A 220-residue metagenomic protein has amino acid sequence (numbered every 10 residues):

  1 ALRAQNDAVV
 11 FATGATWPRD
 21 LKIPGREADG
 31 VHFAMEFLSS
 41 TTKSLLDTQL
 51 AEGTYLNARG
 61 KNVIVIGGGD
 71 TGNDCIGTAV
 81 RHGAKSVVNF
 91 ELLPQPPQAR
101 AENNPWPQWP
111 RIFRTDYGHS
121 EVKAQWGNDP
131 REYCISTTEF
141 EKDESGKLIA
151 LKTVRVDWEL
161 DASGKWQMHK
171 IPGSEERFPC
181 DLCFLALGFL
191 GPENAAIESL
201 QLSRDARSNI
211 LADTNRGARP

Functional and structural regions predicted by a protein language model:
A1-A12, H32, A101, I112-R114 (+4 more regions): Catalytic cores of nucleotide-enabled group-transfer and carboxylate-activating enzymes in metabolic and assembly-line
A1-P24, T138-T153, D157-L160, L182-F184 (+1 more regions): Feature captures the FAD/FMN-dependent oxidoreductase FAD-binding
L2-D20, R26-H32, E36-K43, K61-N62 (+1 more regions): Hydrophobic, small-residue-rich alpha-helical packing segments that form membrane-like cores
L21-G25, I76-T78, A195-S199: Short amphipathic alpha-helical segments
E27-G60, E159-P220: FAD-site-proximal beta/loop scaffold in flavoenzymes
D47-A84: Rossmann-like NAD(P)H-binding beta-loop-alpha module
I76-E139: Rossmann-like dinucleotide-binding cores of NAD(P)H-dependent redox enzymes
